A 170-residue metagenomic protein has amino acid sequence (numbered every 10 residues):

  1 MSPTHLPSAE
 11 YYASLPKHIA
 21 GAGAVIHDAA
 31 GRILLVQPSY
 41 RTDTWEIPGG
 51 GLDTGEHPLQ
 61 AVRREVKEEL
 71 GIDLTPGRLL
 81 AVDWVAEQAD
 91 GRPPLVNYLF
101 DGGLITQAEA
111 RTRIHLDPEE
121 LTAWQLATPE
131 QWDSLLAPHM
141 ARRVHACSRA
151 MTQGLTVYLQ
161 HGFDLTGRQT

Functional and structural regions predicted by a protein language model:
M1-G23: Acidic, metal-coordinating catalytic segment for phosphate/diphosphate chemistry, firing primarily on the Nudix
P16, D43-T44, D83-Q88: Short, solvent-exposed loop/turn segments at secondary-structure junctions
K17-I19, D28, R92, E119: A generic fold-level signal
H18, D43, P94-V96: Residue-level preference for beta-strand/loop junctions
D28-E68, F163: Conserved Nudix-box catalytic region and its N-terminal flanking loop in Nudix hydrolases and closely related
D43, P118-T170: Nudix hydrolase/Nudix homology domain
L52-T75, W84-M140: Unchanged
